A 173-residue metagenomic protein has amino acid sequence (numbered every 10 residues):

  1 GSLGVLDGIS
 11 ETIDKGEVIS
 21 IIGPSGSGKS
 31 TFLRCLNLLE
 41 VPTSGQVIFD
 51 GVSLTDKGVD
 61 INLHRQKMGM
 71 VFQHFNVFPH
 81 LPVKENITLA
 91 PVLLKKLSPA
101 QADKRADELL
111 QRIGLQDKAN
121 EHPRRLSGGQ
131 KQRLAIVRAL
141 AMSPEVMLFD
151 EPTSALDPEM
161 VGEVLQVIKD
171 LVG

Functional and structural regions predicted by a protein language model:
G1-G173: ABC family nucleotide-binding domain
